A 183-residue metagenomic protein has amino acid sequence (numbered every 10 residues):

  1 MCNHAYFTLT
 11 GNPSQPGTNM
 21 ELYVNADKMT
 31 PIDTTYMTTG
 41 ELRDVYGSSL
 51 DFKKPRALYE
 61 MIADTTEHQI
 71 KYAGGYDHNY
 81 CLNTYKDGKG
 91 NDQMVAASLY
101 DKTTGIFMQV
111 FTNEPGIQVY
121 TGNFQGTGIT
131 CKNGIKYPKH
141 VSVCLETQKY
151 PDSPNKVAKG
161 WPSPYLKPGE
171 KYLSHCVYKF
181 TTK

Functional and structural regions predicted by a protein language model:
M1-K183: An exposed, glycine/acidic-rich loop-and-rim segment of catalytic or binding clefts
